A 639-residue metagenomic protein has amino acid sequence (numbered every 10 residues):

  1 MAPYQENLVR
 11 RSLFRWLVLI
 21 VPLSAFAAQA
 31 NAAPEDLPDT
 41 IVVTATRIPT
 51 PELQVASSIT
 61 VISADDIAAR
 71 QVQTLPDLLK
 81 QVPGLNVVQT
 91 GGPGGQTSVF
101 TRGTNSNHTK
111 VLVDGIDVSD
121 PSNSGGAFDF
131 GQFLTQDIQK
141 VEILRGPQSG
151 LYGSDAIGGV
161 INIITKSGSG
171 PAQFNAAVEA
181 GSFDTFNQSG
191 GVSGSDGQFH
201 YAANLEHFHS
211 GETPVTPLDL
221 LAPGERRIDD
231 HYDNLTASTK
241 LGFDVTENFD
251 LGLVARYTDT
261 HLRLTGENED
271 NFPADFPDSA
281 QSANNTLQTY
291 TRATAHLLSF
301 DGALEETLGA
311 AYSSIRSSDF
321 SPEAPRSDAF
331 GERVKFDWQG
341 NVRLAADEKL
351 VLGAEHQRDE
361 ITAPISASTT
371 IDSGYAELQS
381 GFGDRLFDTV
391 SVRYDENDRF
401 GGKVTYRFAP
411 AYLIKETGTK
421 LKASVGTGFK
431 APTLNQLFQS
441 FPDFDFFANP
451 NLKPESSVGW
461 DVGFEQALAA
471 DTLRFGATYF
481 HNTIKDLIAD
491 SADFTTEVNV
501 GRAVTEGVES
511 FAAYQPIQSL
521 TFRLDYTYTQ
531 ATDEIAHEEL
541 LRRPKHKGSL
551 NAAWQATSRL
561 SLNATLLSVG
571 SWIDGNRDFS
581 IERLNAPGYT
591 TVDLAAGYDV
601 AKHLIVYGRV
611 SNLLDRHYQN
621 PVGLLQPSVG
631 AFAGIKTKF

Functional and structural regions predicted by a protein language model:
M1-V82, F243, E247, Y514: N-terminal Sec signal peptide and the immediately downstream disordered periplasmic leader that contains the TonB box
Y4, S149-G150, N162, S169-P171 (+3 more regions): Periplasmic-side early beta-strands and strand-to-turn transitions of outer-membrane beta-barrels
L17-P22, S193-S195, N204, F243-T246 (+2 more regions): Conserved C-terminal beta-signal and adjacent last beta-strands/turns of outer-membrane beta-barrel proteins
L75-L78, G95-F100, T109-L112, F128-L134 (+4 more regions): N-terminal periplasmic accessory domains that precede and gate Gram-negative outer-membrane beta-barrel machines
D117-R145, N449, A492: Short acidic/polar hinge/loop motifs at secondary-structure boundaries that mediate gating or recognition
R226, D230-L350, A354-D359, F475: Outer-membrane beta-barrel domain signature, strongest for Gram-negative TonB-dependent receptors and also present
N271-L298, A329, A367, D398-R399 (+8 more regions): Outer-membrane beta-barrel signature, preferentially recognizing the C-terminal barrel domain of Gram-negative
V351, G381-D388, F475, Y479-T483 (+3 more regions): Gram-negative outer-membrane beta-barrel transporters
